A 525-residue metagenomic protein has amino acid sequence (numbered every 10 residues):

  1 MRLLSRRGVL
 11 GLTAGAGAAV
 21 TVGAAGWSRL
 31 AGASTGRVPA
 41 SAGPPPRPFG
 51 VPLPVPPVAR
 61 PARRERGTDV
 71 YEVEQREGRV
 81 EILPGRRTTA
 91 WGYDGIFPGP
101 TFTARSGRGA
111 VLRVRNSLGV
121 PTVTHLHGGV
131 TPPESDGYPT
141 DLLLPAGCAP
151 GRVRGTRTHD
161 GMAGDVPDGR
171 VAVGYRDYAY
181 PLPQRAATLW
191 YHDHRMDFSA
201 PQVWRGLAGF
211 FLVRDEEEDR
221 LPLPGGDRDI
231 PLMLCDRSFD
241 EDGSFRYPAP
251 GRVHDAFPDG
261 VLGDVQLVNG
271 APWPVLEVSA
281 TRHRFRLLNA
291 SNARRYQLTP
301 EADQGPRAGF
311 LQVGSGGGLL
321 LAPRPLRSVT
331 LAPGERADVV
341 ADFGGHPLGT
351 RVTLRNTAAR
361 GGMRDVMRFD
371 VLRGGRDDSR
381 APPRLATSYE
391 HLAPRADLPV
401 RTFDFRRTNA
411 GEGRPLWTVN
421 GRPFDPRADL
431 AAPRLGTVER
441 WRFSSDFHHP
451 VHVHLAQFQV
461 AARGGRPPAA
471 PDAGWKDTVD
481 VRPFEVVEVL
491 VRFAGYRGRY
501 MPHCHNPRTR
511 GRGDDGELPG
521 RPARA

Functional and structural regions predicted by a protein language model:
M1-R79, R170, R185, M196-W204 (+3 more regions): Extracytoplasmic entry segments of secretory-pathway proteins
R2-P150, R157-P167, G174-D177, G251-F285 (+5 more regions): N-terminal, post-signal-peptide metal-ligating segments of extracellular/periplasmic oxidoreductases, dominated by
V73, L112, T124, D193 (+6 more regions): Divalent metal-coordination and catalytic microenvironments
P84, V120-L126, R294-E301, P450-V453: Short, hydrophobic/aromatic beta-strand segments
P84-G85, E241-R246, L298-T299, A410-V419 (+3 more regions): Short conserved micro-motifs at the rims of enzyme active sites and ligand-binding pockets
L118-P133, T140-D219, R327-F369, H448-H449 (+1 more regions): Extracellular/periplasmic metallocenter environments
P133-G151, R246-E390, P468: Histidine- and aromatic-rich segments of cupredoxin/plastocyanin-like copper-binding domains
A302-G317, D446-G474, P507-R510, P519-R524: Active/binding-pocket-proximal capping segment
